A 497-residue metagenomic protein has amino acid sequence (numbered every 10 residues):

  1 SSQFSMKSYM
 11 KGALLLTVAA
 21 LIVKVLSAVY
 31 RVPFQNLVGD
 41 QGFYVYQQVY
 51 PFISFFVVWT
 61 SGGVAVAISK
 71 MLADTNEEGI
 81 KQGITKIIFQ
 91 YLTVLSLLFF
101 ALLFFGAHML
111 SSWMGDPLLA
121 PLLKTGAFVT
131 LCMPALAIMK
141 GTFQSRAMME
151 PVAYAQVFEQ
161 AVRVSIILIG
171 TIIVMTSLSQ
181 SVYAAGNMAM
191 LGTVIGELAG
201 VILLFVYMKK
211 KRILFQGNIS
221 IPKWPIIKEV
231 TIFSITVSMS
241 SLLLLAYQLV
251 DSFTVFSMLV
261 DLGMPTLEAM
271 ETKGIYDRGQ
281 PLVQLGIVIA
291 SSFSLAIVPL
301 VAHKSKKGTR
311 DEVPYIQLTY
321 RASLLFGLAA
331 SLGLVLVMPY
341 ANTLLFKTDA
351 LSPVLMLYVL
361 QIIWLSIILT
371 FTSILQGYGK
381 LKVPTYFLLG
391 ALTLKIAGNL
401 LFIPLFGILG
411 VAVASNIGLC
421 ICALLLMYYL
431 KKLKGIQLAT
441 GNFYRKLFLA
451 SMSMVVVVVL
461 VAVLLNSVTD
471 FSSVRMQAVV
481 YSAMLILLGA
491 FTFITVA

Functional and structural regions predicted by a protein language model:
S1-L26, G83, W224-L244, Q248: N-terminal membrane topogenesis motif
V25-G42, S111, L242-G286, H303 (+2 more regions): Helix-terminus/linker motif at the lipid-water interface of multi-pass membrane proteins
Y44-S61, T236, E268-A290, R321-A322: Alpha-helical transmembrane segments of polytopic membrane transporters and translocases
A73-F89, T272-V359: Specific pore-lining/lateral-gate transmembrane helices of multi-pass inner-membrane transport and insertion machines
H108-T125, V335-L365, L369: Interfacial segments at transmembrane-helix termini and the short loops linking adjacent helices
P134-A155, L360-L388: Membrane-interface junctions at transmembrane-helix termini in multi-pass inner-membrane proteins
E150, A161-G200, K382, L392-L424 (+2 more regions): Membrane-interface helix-loop junctions in multi-pass transport and translocation proteins
N442-A497: Transmembrane alpha-helical segments of multi-pass transport proteins
